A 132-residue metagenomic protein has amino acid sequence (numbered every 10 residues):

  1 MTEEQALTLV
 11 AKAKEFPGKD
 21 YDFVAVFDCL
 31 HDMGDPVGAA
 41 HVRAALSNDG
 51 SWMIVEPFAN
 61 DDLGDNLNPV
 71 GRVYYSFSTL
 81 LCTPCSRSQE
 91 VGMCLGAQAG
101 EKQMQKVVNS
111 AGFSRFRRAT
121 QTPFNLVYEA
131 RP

Functional and structural regions predicted by a protein language model:
M1-F16: Class I SAM-dependent methyltransferase SAM/SAH-binding core
K14-V24: A short acidic, Gly/Pro-enriched loop at the edge of an enzyme's catalytic core that lines a small-molecule cofactor
V24-A25, V108: Hydrophobic beta-strand segment of the Class I
C29: Hydrophobic adenine-recognition pocket in adenosine-nucleotide-binding enzymes
V37-D49: A short glycine-rich, Lys/Arg-flanked "PGG" loop and its adjoining helix->strand segment in the class I
W52-M53, R115: A short hydrophobic/small-residue beta-strand
V55-A111: C-terminal alpha-helical "lid/dimerization" subdomain adjacent to the S-adenosyl-L-methionine
V107-P132: Core SAM-dependent methyltransferase catalytic element
